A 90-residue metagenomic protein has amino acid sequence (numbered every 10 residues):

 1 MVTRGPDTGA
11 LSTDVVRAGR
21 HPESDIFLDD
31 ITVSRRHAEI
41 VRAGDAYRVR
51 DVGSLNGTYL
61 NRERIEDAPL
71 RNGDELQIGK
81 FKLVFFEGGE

Functional and structural regions predicted by a protein language model:
M1-D29, V41, K82: Intrinsically disordered, low-complexity acidic Ser/Thr-rich regulatory segments
G9, F27, V41, G53 (+2 more regions): Intrinsically disordered, low-complexity regions of eukaryotic proteins
T13-R17, D30-S34, L70, G89-E90: A short, sequence-level motif marking secondary-structure junctions
A18, R36-L60, G73, L83: Short hydrophobic/aromatic patches on the structural cores and recognition surfaces of FHA
S24, T32-S34, S54: Short linear Ser/Thr-Pro motifs
I26, V33, V49, I65 (+1 more regions): Hydrophobic aliphatic residue packing
Y59-E90: C-terminal boundary/linker segments immediately following FHA domains
